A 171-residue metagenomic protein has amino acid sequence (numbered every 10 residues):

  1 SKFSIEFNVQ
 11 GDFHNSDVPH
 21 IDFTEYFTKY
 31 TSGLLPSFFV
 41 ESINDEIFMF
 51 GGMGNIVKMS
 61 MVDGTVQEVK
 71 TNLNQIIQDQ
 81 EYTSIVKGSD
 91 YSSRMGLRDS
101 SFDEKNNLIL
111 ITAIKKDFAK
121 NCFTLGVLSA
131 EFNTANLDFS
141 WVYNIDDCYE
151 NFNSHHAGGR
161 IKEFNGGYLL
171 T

Functional and structural regions predicted by a protein language model:
K2-T171: Acidic, Gly/Ser/Thr-rich repeat motifs that build Ca2+-stabilized beta-propeller blades
